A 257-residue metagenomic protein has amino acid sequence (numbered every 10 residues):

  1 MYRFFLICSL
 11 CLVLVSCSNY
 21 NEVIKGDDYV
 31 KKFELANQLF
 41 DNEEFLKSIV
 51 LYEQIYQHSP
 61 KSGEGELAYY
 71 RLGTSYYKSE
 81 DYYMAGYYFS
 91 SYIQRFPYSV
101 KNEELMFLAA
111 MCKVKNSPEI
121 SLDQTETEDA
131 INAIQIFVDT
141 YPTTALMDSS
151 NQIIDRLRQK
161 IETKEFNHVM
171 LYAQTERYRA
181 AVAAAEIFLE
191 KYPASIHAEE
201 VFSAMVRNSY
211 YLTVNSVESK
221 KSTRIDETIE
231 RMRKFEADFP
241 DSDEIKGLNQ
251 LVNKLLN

Functional and structural regions predicted by a protein language model:
M1-C17: Sec-dependent bacterial lipoprotein signal peptides
S16-N257: Acidic, polar-rich low-complexity tracts and alpha-helical solenoid repeat scaffolds
